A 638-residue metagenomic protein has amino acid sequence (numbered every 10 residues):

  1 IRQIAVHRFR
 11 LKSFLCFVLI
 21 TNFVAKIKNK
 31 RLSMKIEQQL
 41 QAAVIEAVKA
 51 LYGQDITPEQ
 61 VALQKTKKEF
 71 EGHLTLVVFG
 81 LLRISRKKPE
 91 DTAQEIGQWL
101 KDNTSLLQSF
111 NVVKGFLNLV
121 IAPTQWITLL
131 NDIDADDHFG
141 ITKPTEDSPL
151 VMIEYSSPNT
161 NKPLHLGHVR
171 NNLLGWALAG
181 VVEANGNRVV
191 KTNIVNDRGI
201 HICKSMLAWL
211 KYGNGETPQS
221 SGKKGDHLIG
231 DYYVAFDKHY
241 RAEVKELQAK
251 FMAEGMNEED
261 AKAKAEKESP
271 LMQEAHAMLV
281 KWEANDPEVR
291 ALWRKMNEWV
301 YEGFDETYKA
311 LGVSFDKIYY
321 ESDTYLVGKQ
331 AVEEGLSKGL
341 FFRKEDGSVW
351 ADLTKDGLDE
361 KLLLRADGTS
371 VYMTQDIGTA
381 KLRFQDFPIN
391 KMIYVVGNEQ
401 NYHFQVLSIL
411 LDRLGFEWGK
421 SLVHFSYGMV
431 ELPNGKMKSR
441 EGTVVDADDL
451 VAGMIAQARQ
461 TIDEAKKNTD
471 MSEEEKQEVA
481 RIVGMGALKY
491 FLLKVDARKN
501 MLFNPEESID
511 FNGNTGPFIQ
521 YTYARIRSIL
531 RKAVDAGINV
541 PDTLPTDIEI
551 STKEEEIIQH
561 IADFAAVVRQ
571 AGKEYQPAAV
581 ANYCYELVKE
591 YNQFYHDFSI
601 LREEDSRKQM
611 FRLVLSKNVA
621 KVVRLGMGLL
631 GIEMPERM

Functional and structural regions predicted by a protein language model:
I1-H7: Short alpha-helix boundary/capping segments
Q3, K12, K26-K28: Charged/polar low-complexity intrinsically disordered segments
N22, S33-I127, T145-M638: Non-catalytic interaction-recognition regions
T128-I133: Short, charged, solvent-exposed linker or helix-capping segments at domain edges/interfaces that act as flexible hinges
A135-E146: Flexible, low-complexity linker/hinge segments
